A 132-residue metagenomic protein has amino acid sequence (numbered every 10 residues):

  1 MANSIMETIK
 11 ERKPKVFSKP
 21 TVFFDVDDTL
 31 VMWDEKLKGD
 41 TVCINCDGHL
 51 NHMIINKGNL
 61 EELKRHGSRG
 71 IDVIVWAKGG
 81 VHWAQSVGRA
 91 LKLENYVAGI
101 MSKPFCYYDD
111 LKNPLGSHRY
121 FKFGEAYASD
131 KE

Functional and structural regions predicted by a protein language model:
M1-E132: HAD-like aspartate-dependent phosphatase fold
